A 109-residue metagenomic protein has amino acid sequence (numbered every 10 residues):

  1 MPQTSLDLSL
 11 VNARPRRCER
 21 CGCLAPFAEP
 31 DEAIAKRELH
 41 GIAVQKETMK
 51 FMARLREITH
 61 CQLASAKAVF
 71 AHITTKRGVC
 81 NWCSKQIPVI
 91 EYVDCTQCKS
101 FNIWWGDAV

Functional and structural regions predicted by a protein language model:
M1-S5: Hydrophobic, helix-prone linear segments
L6-V109: Short, amphipathic alpha-helical interaction segments embedded in low-complexity terminal/linker regions of eukaryotic
